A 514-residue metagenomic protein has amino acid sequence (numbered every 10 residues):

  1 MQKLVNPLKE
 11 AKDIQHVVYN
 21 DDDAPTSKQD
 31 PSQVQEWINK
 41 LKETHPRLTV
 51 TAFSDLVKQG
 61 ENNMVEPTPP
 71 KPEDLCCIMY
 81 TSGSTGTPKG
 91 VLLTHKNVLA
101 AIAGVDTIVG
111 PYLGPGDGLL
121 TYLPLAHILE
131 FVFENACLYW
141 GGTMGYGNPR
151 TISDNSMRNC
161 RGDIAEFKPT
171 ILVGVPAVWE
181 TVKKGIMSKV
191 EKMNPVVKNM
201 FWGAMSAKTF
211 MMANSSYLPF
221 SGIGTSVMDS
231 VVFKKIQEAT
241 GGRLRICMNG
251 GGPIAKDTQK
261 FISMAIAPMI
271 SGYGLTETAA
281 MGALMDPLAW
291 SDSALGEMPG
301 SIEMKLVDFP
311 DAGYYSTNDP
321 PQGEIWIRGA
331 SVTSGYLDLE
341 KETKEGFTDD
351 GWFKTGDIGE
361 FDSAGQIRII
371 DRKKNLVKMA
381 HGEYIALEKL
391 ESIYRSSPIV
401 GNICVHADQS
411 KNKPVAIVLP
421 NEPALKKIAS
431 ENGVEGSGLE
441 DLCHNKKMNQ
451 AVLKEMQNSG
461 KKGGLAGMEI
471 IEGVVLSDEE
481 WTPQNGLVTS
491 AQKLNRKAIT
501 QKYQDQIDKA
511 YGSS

Functional and structural regions predicted by a protein language model:
M1-D55, L453: Structural core segment of the AMP-binding/adenylate-forming
H45-Y80, T87, Y112-G118: Conserved pre-ATP/AMP-binding loop-to-beta segment of ANL
L75, T81-S84, L119, P124 (+5 more regions): Conserved S/T- and glycine-rich ATP-binding loop of Class I adenylate-forming
C76-I102: Conserved AMP-binding A3 loop
T81, A312-D319, E324-M379: Conserved ATP-binding/catalytic segment of the ANL
L99-G118, L125-F233, R243: Conserved AMP-binding/adenylation subdomain of ANL enzymes
G145-N148, F220-S226, E238-G323, S331-S334 (+1 more regions): Conserved ATP-binding loop and adjacent catalytic segment of the adenylate-forming AMP-binding
G329, S334-G335, I358-E469, E480-Q484: AMP-binding/adenylate-forming catalytic core of the ANL superfamily
